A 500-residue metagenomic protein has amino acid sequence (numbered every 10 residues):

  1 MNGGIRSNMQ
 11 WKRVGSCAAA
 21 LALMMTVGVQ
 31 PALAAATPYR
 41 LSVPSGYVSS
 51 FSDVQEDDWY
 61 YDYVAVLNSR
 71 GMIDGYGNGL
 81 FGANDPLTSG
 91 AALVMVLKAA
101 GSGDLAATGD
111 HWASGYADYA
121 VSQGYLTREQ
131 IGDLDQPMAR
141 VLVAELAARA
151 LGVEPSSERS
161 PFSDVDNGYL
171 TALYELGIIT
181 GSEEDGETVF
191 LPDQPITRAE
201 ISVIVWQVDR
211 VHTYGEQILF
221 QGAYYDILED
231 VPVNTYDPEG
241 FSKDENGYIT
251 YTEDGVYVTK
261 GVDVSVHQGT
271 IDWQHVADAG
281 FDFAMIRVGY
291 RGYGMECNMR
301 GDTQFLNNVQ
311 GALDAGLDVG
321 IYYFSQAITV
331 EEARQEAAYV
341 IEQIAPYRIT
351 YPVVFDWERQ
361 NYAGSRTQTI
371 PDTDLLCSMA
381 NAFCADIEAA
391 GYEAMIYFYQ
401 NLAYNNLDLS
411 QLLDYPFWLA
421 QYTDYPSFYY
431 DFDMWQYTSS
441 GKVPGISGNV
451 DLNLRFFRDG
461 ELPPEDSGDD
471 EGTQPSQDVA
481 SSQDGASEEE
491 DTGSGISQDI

Functional and structural regions predicted by a protein language model:
I5-M9, V14-S16, L23, V29-Y60 (+4 more regions): Intrinsically disordered, low-complexity repeat and linker tracts
N8-W11, G15, M24-Y61, S69-R70 (+3 more regions): Feature responds to low-complexity, polar/acidic, surface-exposed segments characteristic of secreted/exported proteins
W59-D62, L87, A91, M95 (+18 more regions): Extracytoplasmic/secreted proteins, especially bacterial periplasmic and envelope-associated proteins
Y60, V66-L67, A120, A172-Y174 (+7 more regions): Extracellular/periplasmic catalytic domains that process cell-envelope and extracellular macromolecules
Y125, D254, V258-A382, E388-A390: Substrate-binding cleft of extracellular glycoside hydrolase catalytic domains
V211, I341-V354, R359, L407-F432: Structural recognition of alpha->loop->beta junctions
E216-V264, Q268, S410-P475, V479-A480 (+1 more regions): Functionally critical loop-and-helix segments that line ligand-binding/catalytic clefts of soluble enzyme domains
A390-N405: Aromatic-lined carbohydrate-recognition surfaces of secreted/lumenal glycan-active proteins
